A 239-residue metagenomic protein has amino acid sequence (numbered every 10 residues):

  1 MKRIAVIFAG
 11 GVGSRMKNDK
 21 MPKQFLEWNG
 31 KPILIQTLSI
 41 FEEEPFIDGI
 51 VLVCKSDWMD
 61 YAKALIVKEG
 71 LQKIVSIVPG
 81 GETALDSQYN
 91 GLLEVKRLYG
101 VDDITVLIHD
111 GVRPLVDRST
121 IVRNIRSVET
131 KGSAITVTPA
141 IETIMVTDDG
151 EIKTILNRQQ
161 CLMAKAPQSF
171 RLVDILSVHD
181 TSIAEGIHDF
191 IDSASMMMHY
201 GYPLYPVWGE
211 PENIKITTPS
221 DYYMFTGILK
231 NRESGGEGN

Functional and structural regions predicted by a protein language model:
K2-D57: N-terminal glycine-rich phosphate-binding loop and ensuing alpha1 helix
I7, L34, G91, D110 (+3 more regions): Residue-level signal for inorganic ion chemistry
M16, A62-K63, N124, F225: Hydrophobic packing residues within well-ordered alpha-helices of enzyme cores
E27, L115, I155, S169 (+1 more regions): Short aromatic/basic micro-patch
I35-D103, I183-E185: Conserved N-terminal catalytic core of the sugar/cofactor nucleotidyltransferase
E82-D148: Conserved beta-loop-beta/alpha segment of the NTase-like Rossmann-fold superfamily that binds/positions NTPs
V146-Q168: Short, flexible, basic/aromatic active-site loop/helix in glycosyltransferases
L162-N239: Conserved alpha/beta core of the MobA/IspD/sugar-nucleotide pyrophosphorylase nucleotidyltransferase superfamily
